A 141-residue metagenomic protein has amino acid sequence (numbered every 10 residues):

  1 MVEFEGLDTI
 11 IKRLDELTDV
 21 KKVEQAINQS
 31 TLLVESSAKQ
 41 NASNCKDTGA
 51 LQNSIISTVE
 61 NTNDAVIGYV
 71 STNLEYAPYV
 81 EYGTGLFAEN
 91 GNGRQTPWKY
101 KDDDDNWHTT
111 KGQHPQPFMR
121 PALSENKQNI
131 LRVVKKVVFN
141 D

Functional and structural regions predicted by a protein language model:
M1-A77, E89-D141: Short, Lys/Arg-rich flexible segments
V80: Active-site-proximal "nucleotidyltransferase
L86: Mobile, glycine-enriched helix-loop/loop "lid" segments at the mouths of ligand-binding/catalytic clefts that gate
